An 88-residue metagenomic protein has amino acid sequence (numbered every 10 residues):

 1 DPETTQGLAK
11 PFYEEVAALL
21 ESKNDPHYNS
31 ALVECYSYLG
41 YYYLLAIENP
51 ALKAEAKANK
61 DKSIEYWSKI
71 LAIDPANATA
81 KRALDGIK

Functional and structural regions predicted by a protein language model:
A17-A31: Flexible helix-coil transition and linker loops at the boundaries of alpha-helical arrays
L20-K23, W67, D74: Alpha-helical junction/boundary sensor with strong preference for TPR arrays
L32, A76-N77: Residue-level recognition of tetratricopeptide repeat
L32, Y38-Y41, S63, L84: Structural register within alpha-helical repeat arrays
Y36, Y43-L44, P50, A54 (+1 more regions): Residue at a conserved register position within TPR or TPR-like alpha-solenoid repeats
